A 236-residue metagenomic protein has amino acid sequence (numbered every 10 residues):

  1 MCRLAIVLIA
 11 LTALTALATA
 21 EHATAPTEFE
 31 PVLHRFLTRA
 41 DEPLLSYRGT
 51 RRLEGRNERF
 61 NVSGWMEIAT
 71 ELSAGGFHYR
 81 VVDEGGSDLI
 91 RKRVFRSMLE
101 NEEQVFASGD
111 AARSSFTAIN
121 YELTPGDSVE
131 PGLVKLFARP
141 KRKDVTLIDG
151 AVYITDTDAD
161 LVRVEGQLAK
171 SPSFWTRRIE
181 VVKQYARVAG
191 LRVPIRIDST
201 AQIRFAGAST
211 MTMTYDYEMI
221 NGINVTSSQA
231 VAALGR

Functional and structural regions predicted by a protein language model:
M1-C2: N-terminal secretory signal peptides that target proteins for export/translocation
A5-T15: Bacterial N-terminal signal peptides
A20-D149, T157-D160, K170-R178, L191 (+1 more regions): Structured extracytoplasmic
V152-Y153, K183: A residue-level detector for well-ordered beta-strand positions
T155-D156, R187: Short, acidic, Ser/Thr-enriched surface-loop or helix-capping motifs
V164, I195-S199: Beta-strand-dense domains in secreted/periplasmic systems and polymorphic toxin scaffolds
E180-A189: Extended lipid/amphipathic-ligand handling interfaces
